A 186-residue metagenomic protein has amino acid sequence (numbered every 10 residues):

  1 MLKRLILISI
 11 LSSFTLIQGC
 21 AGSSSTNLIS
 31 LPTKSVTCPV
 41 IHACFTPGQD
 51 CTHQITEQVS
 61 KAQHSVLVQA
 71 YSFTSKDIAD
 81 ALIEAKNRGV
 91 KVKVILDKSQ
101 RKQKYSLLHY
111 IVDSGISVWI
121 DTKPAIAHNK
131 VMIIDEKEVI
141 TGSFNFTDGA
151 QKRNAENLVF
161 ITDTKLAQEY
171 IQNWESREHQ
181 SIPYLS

Functional and structural regions predicted by a protein language model:
M1-L5: Positively charged n-region of N-terminal signal peptides that target proteins for export
L16-G19: C-terminal motif of bacterial Sec signal peptides marking the signal peptidase cleavage site
A21-S23: Bacterial signal peptide processing site
T26-G48: N-terminal low-complexity, Pro/Thr/Ser-rich intrinsically disordered segments that act as propeptides or flexible
I41-P47, V68-Y71, I116-W119: Short, flexible loop segments at the rims of nucleotide/cofactor-binding pockets, characterized by
T46-C51, S75: A general structural motif
I55-I116: Primarily the HKD phosphodiesterase
V66, S117-W174: HKD (HxKxxxxD) catalytic microenvironment of the phospholipase D
